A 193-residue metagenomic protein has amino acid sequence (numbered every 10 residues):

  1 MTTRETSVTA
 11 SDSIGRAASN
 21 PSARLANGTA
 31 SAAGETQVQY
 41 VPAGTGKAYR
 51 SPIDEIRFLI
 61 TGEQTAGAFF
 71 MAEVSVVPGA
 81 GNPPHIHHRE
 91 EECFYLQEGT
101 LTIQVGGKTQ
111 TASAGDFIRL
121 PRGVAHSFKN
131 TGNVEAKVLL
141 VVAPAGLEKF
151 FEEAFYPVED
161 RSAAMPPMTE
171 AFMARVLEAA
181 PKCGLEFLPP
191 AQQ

Functional and structural regions predicted by a protein language model:
T2-F69, A164-Q193: A short, N-terminal "cap"/entry segment at the start of jelly-roll beta-barrel domains of the cupin/DSBH fold
Y40-P42, C93, T100, G107-A125: Short acidic-glycine-tyrosine-enriched beta hairpin
P52, A80, H88, L101 (+1 more regions): Hydrophobic small-molecule pocket/channel-lining residues, especially in calycin-type beta-barrels
D54-T61, A72-H87: Conserved short histidine dyad/triad with adjacent acidic residue
T65, T102, R122-E148: Ligand-binding loop in jelly-roll beta-barrel domains
A68, V74, H85-H87, E91-L96 (+2 more regions): His/acidic/aromatic-lined binding-pocket segments of jelly-roll/cupin-type domains and related regulatory beta-sandwich
V134-A179: A contiguous, mid-protein "functional segment" used to position or interact with cofactors/ions or partner subunits
